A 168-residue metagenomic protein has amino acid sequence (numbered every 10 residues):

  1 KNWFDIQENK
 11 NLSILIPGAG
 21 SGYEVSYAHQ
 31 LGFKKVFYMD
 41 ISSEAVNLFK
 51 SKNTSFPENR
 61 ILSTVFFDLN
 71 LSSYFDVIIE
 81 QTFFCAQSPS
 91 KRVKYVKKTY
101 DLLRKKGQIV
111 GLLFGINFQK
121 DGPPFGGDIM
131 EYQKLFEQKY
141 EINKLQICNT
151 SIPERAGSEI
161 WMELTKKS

Functional and structural regions predicted by a protein language model:
K1-S73, Q87-S168: Class I (Rossmann-like) S-adenosyl-L-methionine-dependent methyltransferase catalytic domain, capturing the SAM-binding
I79: A conserved beta-strand element that flanks and buttresses the S-adenosyl-L-methionine
T82-A86: Short catalytic micro-motifs in class I SAM-dependent methyltransferases
